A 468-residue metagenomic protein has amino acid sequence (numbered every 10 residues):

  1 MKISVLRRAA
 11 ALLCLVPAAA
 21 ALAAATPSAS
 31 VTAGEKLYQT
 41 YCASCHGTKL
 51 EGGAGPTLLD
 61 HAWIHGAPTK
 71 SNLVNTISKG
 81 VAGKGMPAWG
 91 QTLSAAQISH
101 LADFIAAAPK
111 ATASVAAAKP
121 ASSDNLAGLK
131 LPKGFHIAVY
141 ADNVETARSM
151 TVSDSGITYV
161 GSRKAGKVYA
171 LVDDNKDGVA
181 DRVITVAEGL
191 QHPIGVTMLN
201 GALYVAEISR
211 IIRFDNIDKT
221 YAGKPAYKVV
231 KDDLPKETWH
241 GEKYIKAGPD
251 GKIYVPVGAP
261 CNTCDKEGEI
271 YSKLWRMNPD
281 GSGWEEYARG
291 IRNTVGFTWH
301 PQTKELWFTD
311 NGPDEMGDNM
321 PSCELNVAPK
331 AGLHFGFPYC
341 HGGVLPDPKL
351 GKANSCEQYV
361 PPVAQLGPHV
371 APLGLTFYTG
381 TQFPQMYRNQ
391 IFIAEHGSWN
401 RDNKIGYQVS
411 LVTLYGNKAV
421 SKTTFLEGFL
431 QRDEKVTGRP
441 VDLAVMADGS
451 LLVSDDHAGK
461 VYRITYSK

Functional and structural regions predicted by a protein language model:
K2-L13: Bacterial N-terminal signal peptides that target proteins for export
C14-A23: Hydrophobic h-region of N-terminal signal peptides that target proteins for export in Gram-negative bacteria
L22-L37: Electrostatic cytochrome c docking/interface patches
S30, Y38-Y41, K49, A54 (+8 more regions): Short pre-active-site segment immediately N-terminal to redox-active cysteine/selenocysteine motifs in thiol-based
G34-T48, L73, M86, L101-I105 (+2 more regions): The canonical Cys-X-X-Cys-His
Q39, A43, S78-A82, Q91-S94 (+7 more regions): Sec-exported extracytoplasmic/periplasmic mature domains
K49-G53, L59-A113: Extracytoplasmic electron-transfer domains, predominantly the class I c-type cytochrome c fold
V115-K468: Beta-propeller domains with acidic blade repeats across secreted/periplasmic ectodomains and cytosolic WD/CNH propellers
